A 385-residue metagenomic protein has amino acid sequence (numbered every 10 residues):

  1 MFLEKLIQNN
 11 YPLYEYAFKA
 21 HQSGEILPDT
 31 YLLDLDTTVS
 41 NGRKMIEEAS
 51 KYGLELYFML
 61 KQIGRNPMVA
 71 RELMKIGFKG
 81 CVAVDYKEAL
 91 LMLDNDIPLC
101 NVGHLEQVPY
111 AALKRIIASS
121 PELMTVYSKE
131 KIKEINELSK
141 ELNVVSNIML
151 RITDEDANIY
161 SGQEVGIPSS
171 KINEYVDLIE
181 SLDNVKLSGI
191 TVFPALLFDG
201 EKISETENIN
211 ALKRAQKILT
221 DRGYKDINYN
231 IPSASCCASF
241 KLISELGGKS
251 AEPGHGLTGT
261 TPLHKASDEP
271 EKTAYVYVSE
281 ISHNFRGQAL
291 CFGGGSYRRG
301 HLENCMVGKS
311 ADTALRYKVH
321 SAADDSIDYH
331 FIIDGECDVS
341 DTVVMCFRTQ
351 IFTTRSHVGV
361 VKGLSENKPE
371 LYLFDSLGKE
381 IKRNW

Functional and structural regions predicted by a protein language model:
M1-Q107, K379-W385: A charged N-terminal "starter" segment
L33-S40, G64, M68, K87 (+6 more regions): Conserved active-site and cofactor/substrate-binding residues in soluble primary-metabolism enzymes
M45, I135, L212-A215: Aromatic/hydrophobic pocket-lining residues that form π-stacking "cages" and hydrophobic walls in ligand
E55-S188, V192-D199: Active-site-proximal beta-alpha core segment in soluble small-molecule metabolic enzymes
L99, L187, I281, R316-S321: A structural signal for short, hydrophobic beta-strand segments that form beta-sheets in beta-rich/all-beta domains
D154-E269: Active-site loop/helix belt of alpha/beta enzymes
C237-A314: Active-site loop ensemble at the mouth of alpha/beta enzyme cores that anchors a bound cofactor
Q288-W385: C-terminal accessory subdomain/extension
